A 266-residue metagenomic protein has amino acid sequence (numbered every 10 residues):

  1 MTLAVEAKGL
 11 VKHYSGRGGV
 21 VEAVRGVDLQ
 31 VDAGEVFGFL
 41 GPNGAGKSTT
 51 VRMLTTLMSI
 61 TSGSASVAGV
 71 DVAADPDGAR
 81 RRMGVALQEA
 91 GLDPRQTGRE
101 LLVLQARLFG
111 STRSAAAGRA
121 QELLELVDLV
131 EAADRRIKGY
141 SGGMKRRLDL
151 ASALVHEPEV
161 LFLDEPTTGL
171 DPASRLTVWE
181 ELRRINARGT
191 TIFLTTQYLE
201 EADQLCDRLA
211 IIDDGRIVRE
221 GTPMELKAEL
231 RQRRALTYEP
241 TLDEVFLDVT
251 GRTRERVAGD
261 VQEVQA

Functional and structural regions predicted by a protein language model:
M1-A4, K12-G26, A33, P76: A short, flexible loop at the N-terminus of ABC-type nucleotide-binding domains that lies
V103, R107, S114-A132: Conserved ABC ATPase "signature" region
R136-Y140: Conserved ABC ATPase signature
E157: Conserved catalytic motifs of ABC-family nucleotide-binding domains
L161-D164: Catalytic Walker B motif of ABC-type/P-loop ATPase nucleotide-binding domains
E220-G221: ABC ATPase "signature
